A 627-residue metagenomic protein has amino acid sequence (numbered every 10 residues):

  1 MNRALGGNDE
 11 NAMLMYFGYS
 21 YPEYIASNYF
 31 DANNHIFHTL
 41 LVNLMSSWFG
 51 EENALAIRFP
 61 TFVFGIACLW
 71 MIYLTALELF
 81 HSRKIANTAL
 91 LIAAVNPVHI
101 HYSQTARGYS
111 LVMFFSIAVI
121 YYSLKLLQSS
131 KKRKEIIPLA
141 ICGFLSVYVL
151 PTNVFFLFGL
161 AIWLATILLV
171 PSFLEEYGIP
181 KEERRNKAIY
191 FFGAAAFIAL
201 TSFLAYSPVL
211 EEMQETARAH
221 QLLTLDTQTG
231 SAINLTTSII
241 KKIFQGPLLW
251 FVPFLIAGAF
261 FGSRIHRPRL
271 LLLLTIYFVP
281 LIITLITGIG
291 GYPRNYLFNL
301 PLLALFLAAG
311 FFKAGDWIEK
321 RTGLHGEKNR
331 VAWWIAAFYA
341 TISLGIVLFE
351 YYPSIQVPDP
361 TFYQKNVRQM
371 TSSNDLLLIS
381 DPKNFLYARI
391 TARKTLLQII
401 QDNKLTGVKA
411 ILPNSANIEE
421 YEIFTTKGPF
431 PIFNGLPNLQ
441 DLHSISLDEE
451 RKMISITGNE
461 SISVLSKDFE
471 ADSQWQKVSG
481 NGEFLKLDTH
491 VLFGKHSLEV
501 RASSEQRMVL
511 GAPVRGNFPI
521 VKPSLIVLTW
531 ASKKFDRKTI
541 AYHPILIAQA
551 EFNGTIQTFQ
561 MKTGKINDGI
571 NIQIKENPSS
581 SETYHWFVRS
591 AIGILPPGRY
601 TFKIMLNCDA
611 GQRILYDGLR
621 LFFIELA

Functional and structural regions predicted by a protein language model:
F59-F80, A118: Transmembrane-helix motifs of polytopic, lipid-linked glycan transferases
C68-W70, L164-E175, Q245-R269: Hydrophobic, aromatic-rich transmembrane alpha-helices and their immediate juxtamembrane boundary segments
F80, V119-P138, S146, L168-G178 (+1 more regions): Membrane-interface transmembrane helices that cradle and orient dolichyl/undecaprenyl
N87, A93-A94, G143, Y190-A199 (+5 more regions): Transmembrane alpha-helix segments characteristic of polytopic inner-membrane glycan-assembly/cell-envelope
A89-L90, E135-F156, F197: Membrane-interface alpha helices of multi-pass inner-membrane proteins
S103, S110-V112, I117, F155 (+4 more regions): Hydrophobic/aromatic-rich transmembrane helices and adjacent perimembrane loops
I141, A196, H266-R267, L305 (+1 more regions): Signature aromatic-anchored transmembrane alpha helix within multi-pass, membrane-resident enzymes that catalyze glycan
T152, F203, S207, W333-M453: Catalytic lumenal/periplasmic loop and adjoining terminal transmembrane helix of membrane glycan-assembly enzymes
